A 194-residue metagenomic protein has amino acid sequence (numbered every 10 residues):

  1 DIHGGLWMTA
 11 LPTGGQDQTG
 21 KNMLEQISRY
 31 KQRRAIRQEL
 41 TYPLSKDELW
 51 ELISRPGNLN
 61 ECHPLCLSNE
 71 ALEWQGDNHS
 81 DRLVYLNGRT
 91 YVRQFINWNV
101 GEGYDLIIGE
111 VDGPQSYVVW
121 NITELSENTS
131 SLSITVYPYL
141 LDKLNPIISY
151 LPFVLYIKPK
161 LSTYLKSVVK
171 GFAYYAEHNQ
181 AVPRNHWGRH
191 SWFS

Functional and structural regions predicted by a protein language model:
G20-Q75, W192-S194: Hydrophobic ligand-binding cavity/cleft-lining segments
A35-R37, R89-R93, P114-V119: Short, surface-exposed coil-to-beta transition loops
E48-I53, L59, D81, F95 (+3 more regions): Hydrophobic pocket/interface hotspot
S80-L86, D105-V111: Short beta-strand segments that buttress and anchor functional surface loops
E110-S167, Y174, H178, P183-N185: Beta-strand/loop substructures that line and gate deep hydrophobic ligand-binding cavities in soluble
V182-S194: Charge-rich (especially acidic), low-complexity segments
